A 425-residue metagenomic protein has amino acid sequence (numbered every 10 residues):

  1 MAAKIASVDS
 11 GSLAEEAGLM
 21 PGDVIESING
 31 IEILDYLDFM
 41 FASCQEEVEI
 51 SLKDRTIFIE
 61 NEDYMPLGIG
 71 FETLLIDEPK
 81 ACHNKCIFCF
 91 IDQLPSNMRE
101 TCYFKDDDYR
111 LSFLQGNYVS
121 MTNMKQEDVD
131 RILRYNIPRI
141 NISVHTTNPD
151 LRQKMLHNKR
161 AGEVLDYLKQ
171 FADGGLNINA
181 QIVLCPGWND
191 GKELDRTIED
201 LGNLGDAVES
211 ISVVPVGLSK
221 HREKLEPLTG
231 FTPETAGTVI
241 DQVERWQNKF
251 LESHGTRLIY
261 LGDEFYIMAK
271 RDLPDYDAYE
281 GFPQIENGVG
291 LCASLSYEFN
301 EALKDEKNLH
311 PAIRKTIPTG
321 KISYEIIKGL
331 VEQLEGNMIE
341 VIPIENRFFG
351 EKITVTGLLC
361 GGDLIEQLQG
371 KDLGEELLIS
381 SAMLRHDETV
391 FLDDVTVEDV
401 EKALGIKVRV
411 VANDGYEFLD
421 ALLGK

Functional and structural regions predicted by a protein language model:
M1-D9: PDZ/PDZ-like groove recognition
K4, A269-K425: Radical SAM enzyme core and accessory elements
A14, G22-I25, I50, C89: Terminal peptide-recognition signature
E16-L34: Conserved PDZ fold ligand-binding element
M40-F71: PDZ-domain C-terminal substructure recognizer with occasional recognition of PDZ-binding tails
E62-A207, G217-W246: Conserved Radical SAM active-site core
R139-N141, N177-N179, S210-S212, L258-Y260 (+1 more regions): Structural preference for beta-strand elements that scaffold enzyme active sites
W188, V208-E234, S253-D277, N346-E351: Flexible glycine/acidic-rich beta-alpha junction loops that bind and position SAM and/or redox cofactors in anaerobic
